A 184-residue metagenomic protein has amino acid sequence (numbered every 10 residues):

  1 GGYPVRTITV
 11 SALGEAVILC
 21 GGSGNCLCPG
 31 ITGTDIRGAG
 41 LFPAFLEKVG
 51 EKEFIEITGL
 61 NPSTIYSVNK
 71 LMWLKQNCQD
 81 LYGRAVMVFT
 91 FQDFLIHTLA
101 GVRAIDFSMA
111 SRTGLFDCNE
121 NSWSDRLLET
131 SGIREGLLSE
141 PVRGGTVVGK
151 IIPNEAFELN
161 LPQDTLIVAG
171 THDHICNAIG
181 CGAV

Functional and structural regions predicted by a protein language model:
G1-V68: Active-site phosphate-binding/coordination module
A12-E15, H174-A178: Short glycine/serine/threonine-rich phosphate/pyrophosphate-binding segments that cradle anionic phosphate groups
C20, F54-H174: Gly/Ser/Thr-rich active-site cleft segment
I179-V184: Alpha-helix C-terminal capping segments
